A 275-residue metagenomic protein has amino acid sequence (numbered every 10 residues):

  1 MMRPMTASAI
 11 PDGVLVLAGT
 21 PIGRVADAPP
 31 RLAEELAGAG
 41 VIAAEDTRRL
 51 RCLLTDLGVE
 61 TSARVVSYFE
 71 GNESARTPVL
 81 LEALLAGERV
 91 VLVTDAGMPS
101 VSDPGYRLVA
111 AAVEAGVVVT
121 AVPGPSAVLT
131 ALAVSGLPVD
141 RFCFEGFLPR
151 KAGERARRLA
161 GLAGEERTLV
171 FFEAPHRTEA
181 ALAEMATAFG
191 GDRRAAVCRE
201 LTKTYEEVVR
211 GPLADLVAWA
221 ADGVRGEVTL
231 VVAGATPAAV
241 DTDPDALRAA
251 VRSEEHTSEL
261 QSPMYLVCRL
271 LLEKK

Functional and structural regions predicted by a protein language model:
M2-E70: Glycine-rich, flexible N-terminal cofactor/catalytic loop recognition
M2-V14, S126-E254: Beta-strand/loop-alpha-helix module characteristic of Rossmann-like adenine-cofactor folds
A7-S8, T77-L85, G161: Short amphipathic alpha-helix with an adjacent loop that forms part of the alpha/beta core around
L36-I42, G116-T120, T168-L169: Short active-site oxyanion
E45, Y68, V93-D95, T120-V122 (+1 more regions): Structural motif
S67-S74, L148-P149: Conserved helicase motor
L85-P149: Short glycine-cluster motifs
E255-K275: Single conserved hydrophobic/aromatic residue that forms the stacking wall/gate of nucleotide- or nucleobase-binding
